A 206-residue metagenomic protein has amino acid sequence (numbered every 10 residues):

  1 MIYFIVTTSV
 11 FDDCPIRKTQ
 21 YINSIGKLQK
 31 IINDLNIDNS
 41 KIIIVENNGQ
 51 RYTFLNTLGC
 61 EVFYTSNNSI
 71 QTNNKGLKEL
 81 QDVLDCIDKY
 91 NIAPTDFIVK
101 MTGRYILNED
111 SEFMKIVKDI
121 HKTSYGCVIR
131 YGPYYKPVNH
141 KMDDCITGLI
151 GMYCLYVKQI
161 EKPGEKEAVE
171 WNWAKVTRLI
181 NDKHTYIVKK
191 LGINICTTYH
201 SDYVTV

Functional and structural regions predicted by a protein language model:
M1-V206: ER/Golgi luminal nucleotide-sugar-dependent glycosyltransferases, focusing on the catalytic module
